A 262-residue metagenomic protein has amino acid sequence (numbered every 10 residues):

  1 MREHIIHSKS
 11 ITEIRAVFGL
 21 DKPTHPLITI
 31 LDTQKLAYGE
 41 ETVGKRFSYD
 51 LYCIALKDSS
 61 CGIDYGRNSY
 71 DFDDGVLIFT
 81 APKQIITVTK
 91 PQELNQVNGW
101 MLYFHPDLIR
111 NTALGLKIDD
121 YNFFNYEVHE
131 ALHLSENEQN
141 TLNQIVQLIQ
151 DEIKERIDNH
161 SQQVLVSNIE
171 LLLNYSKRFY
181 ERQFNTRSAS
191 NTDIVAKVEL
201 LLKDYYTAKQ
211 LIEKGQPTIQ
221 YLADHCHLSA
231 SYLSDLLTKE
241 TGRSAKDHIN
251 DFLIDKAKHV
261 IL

Functional and structural regions predicted by a protein language model:
M1-G62, N68-D71: Generic protein-terminus/edge-of-domain signal
A37-T42, T87-T89, A208: A short, acidic/glycine-rich surface segment
G62, I78, K83-T89, I109-R110: Histidine-centered metal-chelating micro-motifs
R67-A81: Short acidic-glycine-tyrosine-enriched beta hairpin
P91-E155: A hydrophobic/aromatic-rich effector-binding and dimerization subdomain of bacterial HTH-type transcriptional regulators
N140-L200: An amphipathic alpha-helical interaction segment
V195-D247: DNA-binding recognition helix and immediately preceding turn/loop of helix-turn-helix/winged-helix domains
K239-L262: Terminal helix-turn-helix DNA-binding modules in bacterial transcription factors
